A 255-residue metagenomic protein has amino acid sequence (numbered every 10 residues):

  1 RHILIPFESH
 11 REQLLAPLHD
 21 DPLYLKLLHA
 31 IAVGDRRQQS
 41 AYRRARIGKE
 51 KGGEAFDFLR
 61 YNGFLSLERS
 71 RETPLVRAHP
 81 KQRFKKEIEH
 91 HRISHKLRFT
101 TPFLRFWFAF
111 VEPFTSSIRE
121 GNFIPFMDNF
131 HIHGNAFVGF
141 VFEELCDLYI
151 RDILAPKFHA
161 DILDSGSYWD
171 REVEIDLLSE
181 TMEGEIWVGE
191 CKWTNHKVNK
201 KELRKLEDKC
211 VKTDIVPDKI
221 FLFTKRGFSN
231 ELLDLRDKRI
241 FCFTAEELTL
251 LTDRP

Functional and structural regions predicted by a protein language model:
R1-P80, K86-L104: Interdomain hinge/linker elements that couple catalytic modules in large macromolecular machines
K86-P255: A cross-kingdom feature that marks ATP-driven nucleic-acid transaction machinery
